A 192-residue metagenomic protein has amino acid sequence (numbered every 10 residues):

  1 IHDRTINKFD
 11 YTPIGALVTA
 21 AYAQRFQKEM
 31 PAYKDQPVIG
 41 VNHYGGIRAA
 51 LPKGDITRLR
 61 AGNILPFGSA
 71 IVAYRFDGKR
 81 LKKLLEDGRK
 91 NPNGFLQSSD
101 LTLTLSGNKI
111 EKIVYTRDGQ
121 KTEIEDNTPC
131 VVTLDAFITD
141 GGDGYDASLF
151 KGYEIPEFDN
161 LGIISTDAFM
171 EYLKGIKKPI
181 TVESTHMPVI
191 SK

Functional and structural regions predicted by a protein language model:
I1-K192: Catalytic centers of hydrolytic enzymes
